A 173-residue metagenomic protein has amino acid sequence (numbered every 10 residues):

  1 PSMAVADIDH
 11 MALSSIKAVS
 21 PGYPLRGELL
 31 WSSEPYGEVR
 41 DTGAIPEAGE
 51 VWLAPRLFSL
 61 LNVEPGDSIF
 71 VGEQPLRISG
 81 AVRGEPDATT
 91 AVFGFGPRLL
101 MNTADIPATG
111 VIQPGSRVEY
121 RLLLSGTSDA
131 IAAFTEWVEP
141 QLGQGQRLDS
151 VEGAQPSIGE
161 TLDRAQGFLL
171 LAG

Functional and structural regions predicted by a protein language model:
P1-G173: Membrane transport/envelope proteins' first extracytoplasmic loop
